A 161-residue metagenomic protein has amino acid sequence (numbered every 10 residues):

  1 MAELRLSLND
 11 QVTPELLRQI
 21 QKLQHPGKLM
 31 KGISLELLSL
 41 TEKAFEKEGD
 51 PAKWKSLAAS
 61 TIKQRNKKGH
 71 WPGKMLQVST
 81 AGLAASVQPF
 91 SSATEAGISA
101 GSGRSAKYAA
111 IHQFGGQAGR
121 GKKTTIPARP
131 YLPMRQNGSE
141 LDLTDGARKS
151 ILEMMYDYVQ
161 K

Functional and structural regions predicted by a protein language model:
M1-K161: Short, Lys/Arg-rich flexible segments
